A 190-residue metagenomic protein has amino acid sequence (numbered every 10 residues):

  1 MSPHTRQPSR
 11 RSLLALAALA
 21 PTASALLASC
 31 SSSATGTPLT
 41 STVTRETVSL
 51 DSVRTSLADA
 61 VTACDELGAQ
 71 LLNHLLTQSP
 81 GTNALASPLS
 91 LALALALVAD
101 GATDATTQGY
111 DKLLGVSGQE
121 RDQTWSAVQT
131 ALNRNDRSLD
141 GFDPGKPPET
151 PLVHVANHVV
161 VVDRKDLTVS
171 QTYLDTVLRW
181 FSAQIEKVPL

Functional and structural regions predicted by a protein language model:
M1-P8, A15-A28: N-terminal secretory signal peptides
S31-S33: Bacterial signal peptide processing site
T35-T62: N-terminal low-complexity, Pro/Thr/Ser-rich intrinsically disordered segments that act as propeptides or flexible
V43-R45, D100-S138: Active-site-surrounding "flap" and adjacent substrate/cofactor-binding loops of secreted or lumenal enzymes, prototyped
R45-T55, L89-L93, Q108-G109, R179-Q184: Acidic/histidine-rich, surface-exposed loop or edge segments in extracytoplasmic proteins
V53-A58, S79-A84, L95-A99, D111-G115 (+3 more regions): Second-shell loop/turn segments in exported
C64-L72, A86-L91, L95-V98, T107-D111 (+4 more regions): Extracytoplasmic/secreted envelope proteins and their assembly/folding machinery, especially bacterial periplasmic
R121-D122, S126-L190: Non-catalytic, conformational "gating/processing" segments within enzyme and secreted inhibitor domains
